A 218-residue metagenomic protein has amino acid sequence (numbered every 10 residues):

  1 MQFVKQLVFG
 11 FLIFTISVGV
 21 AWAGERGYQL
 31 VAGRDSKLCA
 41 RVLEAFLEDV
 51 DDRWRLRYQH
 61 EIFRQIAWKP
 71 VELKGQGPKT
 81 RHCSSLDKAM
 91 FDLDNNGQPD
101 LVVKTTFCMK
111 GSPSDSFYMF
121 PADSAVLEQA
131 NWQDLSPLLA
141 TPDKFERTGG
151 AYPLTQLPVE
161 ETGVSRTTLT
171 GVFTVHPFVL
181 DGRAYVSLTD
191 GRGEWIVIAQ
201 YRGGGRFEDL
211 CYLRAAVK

Functional and structural regions predicted by a protein language model:
M1-F11: Bacterial N-terminal signal peptides that target proteins for export
I13-I16, A23-E61, R147-K218: Acidic, small-residue rich beta-repeat scaffolds with periodic aromatic anchors
G24-R26, S112-T141, V197-G203: Beta-propeller blade repeat segments, especially FG-GAP/WD-type strand-to-loop junctions in 6- to 7-bladed propeller
W68-P78, L139-E161: Surface-exposed loop and turn segments in beta-propeller and other repeat-based domains that flank or scaffold
K79-K88, T170: Signature of short aromatic-glycine-proline-rich micro-motifs recurring in repeat-based ectodomains
A89-L93: Calcium-binding motifs, dominated by EF-hand helix-loop-helix domains
N95-T106, V179-S187: Acidic/hydrophobic-patterned starts of short beta strands in beta-sheet-rich repeat architectures
F107-K110, G193: Short glycine/acidic-enriched loop and turn motifs that connect beta-strands
